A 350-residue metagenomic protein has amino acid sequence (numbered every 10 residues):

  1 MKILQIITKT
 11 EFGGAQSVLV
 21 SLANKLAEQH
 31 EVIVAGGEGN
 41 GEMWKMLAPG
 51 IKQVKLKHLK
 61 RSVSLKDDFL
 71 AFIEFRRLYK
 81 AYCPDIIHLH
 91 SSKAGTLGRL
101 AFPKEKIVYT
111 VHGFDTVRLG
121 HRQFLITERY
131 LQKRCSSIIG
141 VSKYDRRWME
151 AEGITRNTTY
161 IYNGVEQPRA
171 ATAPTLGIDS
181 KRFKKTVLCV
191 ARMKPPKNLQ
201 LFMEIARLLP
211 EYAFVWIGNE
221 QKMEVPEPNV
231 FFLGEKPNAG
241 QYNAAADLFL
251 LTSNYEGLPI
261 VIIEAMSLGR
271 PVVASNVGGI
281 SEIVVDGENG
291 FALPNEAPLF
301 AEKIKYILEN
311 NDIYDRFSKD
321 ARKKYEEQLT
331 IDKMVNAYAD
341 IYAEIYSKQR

Functional and structural regions predicted by a protein language model:
Q5-D67, W148-E152, T158-Y160, E220: N-terminal strand-loop element at the rim of the active site of nucleotide-sugar-dependent glycosyltransferases
G13-S21, K185, C189-L208, W216 (+1 more regions): A conserved mid-protein helix/loop that constitutes part of the nucleotide-sugar donor-binding site
K52-K55, K133-A171: Donor nucleotide-sugar binding/catalytic pocket of nucleotide-sugar-dependent glycosyltransferases
L89-G95, V111: Short His-centered aromatic/hydrophobic patch
E235, N254: Aromatic "clamp/platform" in nucleotide-sugar-dependent glycosyltransferases that forms part of the donor/acceptor
P271-A274, V284, A292: Short hydrophobic beta-strand element within catalytic cores of glycosyltransferases and related nucleotide-activated
D286-G287, F291-P298, Y306-D312: Conserved acidic donor-binding segment of nucleotide-sugar-dependent glycosyltransferases
L299, Y306, I313-Q328, M334-D340: A short, well-ordered alpha-helix in the C-terminal region of glycosyltransferases
